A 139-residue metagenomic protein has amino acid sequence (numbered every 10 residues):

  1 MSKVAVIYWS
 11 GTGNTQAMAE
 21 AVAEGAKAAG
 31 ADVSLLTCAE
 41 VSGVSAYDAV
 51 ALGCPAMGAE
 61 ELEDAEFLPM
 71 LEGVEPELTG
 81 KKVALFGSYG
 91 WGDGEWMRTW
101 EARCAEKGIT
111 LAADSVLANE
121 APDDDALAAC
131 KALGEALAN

Functional and structural regions predicted by a protein language model:
K3-V4, N14-A17, A21-A39, A46-N139: FMN-binding flavodoxin-like domain, especially the glycine-rich phosphate-binding loop
Y8-T12: Aromatic-flanked redox-active Cys/Sec active sites in thiol-based oxidoreductases, especially the WC-centered
